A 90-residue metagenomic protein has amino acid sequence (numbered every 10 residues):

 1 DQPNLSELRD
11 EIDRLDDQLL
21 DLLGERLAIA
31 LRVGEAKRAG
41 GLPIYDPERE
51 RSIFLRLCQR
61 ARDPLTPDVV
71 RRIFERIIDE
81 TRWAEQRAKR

Functional and structural regions predicted by a protein language model:
D1-R90: Domain-level signature for soluble enzymes in the chorismate/prephenate branch of the shikimate pathway
